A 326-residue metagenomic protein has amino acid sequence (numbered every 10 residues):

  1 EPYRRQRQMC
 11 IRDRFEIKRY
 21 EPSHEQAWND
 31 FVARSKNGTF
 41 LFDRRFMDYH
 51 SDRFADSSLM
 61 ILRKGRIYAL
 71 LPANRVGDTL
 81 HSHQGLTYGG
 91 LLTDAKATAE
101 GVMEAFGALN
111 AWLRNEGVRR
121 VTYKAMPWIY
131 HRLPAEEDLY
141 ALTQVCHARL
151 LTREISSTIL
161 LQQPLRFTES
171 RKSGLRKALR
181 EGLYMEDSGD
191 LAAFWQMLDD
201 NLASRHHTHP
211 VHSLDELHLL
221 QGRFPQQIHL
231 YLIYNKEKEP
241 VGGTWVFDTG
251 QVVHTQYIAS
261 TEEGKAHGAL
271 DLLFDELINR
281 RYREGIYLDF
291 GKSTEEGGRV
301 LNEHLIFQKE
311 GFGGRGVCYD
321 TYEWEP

Functional and structural regions predicted by a protein language model:
E1-I11: Single conserved hydrophobic/aromatic residue that forms the stacking wall/gate of nucleotide- or nucleobase-binding
R4, Q84-Y88, T152, V317: Short, solvent-exposed loop/turn segments at the edges of secondary structure
M9, G77, F106-L113, Q144: Short, charged beta->alpha transition segments
F15, R19-K64, Y68-T79, P127-G264: A conserved beta-strand-loop-helix scaffold within acyl/acetyltransferase catalytic domains
F54-D56, N115-V118, I228, R283-I286: Short, high-confidence coil segments that cap the C-terminus of an alpha-helix and link into the following beta-strand
L62, L70-A73, L86, L92-D94 (+4 more regions): Aromatic (often tryptophan-rich) hydrophobic motifs at membrane interfaces
V118-M126: Divalent metal-dependent hydrolysis catalytic cores, especially in the metallo-beta-lactamase
A125-W128, K292-S293: Short, well-ordered beta-to-alpha junction loops that form the rim of enzyme active sites and present histidine/acidic
